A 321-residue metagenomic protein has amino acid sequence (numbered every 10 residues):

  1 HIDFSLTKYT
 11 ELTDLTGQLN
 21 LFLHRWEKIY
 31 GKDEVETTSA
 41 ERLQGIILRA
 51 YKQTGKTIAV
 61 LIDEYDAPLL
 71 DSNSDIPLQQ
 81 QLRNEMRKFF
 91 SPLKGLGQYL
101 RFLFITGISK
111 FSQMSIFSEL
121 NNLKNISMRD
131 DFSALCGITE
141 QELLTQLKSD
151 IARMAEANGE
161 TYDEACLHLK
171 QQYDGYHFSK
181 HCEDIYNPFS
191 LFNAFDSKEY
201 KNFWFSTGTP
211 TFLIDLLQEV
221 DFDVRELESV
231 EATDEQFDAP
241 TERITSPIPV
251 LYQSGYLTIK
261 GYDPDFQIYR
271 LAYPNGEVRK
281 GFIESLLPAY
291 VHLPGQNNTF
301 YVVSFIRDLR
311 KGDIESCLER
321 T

Functional and structural regions predicted by a protein language model:
H1-T321: Phosphate-binding site recognition
